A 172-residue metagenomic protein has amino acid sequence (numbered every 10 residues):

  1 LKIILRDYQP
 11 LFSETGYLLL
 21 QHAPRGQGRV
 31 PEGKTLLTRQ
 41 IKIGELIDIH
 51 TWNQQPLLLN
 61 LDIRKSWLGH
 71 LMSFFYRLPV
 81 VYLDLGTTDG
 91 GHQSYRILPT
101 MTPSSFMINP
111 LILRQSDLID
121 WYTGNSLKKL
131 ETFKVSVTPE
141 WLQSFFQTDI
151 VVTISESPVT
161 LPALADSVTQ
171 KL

Functional and structural regions predicted by a protein language model:
L1-L172: C-terminal luminal/periplasmic domains and tails of membrane-associated envelope-modifying transferases
